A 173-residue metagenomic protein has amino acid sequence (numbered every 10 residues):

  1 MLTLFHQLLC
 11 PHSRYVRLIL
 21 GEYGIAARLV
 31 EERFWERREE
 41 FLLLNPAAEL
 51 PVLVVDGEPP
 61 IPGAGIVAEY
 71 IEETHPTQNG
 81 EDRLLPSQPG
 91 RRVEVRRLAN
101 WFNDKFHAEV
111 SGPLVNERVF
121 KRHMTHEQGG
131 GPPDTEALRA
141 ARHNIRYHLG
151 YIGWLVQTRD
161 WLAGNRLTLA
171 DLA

Functional and structural regions predicted by a protein language model:
M1-R139: GST-like domain detector, emphasizing the conserved glutathione-binding G-site in the N-terminal thioredoxin-like
Y15, E94, N144-H148, A173: Charged catalytic carboxylate motif
L138-L155: Amphipathic alpha-helical packing segments from all-alpha helical-bundle domains
L155-L162: Cytochrome P450 catalytic-domain "roof"
L162-A173: GST superfamily/GST-like fold recognition
